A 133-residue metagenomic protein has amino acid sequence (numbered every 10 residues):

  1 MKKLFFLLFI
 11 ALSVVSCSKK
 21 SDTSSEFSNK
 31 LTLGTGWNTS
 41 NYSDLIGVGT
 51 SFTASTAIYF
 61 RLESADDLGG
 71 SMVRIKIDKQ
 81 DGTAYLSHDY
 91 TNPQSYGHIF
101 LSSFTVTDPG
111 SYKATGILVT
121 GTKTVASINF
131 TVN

Functional and structural regions predicted by a protein language model:
M1-L4, S18-K19: Positively charged n-region of N-terminal signal peptides that target proteins for export
S13-S16: C-terminal motif of bacterial Sec signal peptides marking the signal peptidase cleavage site
K20-A54: Short, compositionally biased P/S/T/A/G/V-rich stretches that sit at domain boundaries
I58-A65: Short edge beta-strand/loop segments characteristic of extracellular beta-sandwich folds
I75-K79, L118: Conserved aromatic beta-strand anchor motif in extracellular beta-sandwich/beta-rich domains
P93-S102: Aromatic sugar-binding surface patches on proteins that engage polysaccharides or sugar-phosphate polymers
F104-S111: Surface-exposed, short loops/turns at beta-strand junctions within beta-sandwich domains
V119-S127: Short acidic/polar inter-strand loop motif in beta-rich domains
